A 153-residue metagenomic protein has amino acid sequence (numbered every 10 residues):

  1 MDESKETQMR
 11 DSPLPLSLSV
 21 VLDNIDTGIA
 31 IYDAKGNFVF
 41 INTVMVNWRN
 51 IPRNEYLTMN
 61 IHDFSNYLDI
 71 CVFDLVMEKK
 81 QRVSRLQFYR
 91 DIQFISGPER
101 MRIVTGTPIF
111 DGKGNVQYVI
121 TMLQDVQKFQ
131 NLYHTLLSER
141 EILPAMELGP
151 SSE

Functional and structural regions predicted by a protein language model:
D2, Q8, P108-S151: Sensory coupling linkers of modular signal transduction proteins
K5-W48: Sensory modules in modular signal-transduction proteins
V20-D23, I95-M101: Short loop/turn motifs at secondary-structure junctions and domain boundaries
A30, T107-P108: A residue-level detector for well-ordered beta-strand positions
K35, S96, G112-K113: Residue-level recognition of short loop/turn positions
N54, M59-P98: Terminal output helix/cap of sensory domains in signal transduction proteins
Q87, I103-G106: Compact sensory input modules in signal-transduction proteins
M101-V104, I120: PAS/PAC sensory module
